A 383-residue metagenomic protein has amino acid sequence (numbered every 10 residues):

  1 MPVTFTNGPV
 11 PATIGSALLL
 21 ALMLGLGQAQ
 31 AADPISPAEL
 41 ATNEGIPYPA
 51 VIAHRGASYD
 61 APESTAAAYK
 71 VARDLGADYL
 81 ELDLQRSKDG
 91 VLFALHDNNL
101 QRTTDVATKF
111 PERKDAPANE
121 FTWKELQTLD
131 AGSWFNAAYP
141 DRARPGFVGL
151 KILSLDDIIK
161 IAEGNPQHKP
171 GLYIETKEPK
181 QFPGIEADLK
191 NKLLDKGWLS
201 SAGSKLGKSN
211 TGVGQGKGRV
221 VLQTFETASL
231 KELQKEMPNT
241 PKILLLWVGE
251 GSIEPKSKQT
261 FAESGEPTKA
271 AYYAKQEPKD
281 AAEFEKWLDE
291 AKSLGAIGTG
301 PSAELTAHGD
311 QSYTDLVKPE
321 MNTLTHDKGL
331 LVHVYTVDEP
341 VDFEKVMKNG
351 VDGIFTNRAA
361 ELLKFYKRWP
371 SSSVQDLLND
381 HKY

Functional and structural regions predicted by a protein language model:
P2-G15: Bacterial N-terminal signal peptides that target proteins for export
G15-G25: Bacterial N-terminal signal peptides
L20, A31-Y383: Phosphate-group recognition and catalysis centered on beta-loop-alpha active-site segments
G27-A29: Intrinsically disordered, low-complexity regions enriched in polar/acidic and amide residues
